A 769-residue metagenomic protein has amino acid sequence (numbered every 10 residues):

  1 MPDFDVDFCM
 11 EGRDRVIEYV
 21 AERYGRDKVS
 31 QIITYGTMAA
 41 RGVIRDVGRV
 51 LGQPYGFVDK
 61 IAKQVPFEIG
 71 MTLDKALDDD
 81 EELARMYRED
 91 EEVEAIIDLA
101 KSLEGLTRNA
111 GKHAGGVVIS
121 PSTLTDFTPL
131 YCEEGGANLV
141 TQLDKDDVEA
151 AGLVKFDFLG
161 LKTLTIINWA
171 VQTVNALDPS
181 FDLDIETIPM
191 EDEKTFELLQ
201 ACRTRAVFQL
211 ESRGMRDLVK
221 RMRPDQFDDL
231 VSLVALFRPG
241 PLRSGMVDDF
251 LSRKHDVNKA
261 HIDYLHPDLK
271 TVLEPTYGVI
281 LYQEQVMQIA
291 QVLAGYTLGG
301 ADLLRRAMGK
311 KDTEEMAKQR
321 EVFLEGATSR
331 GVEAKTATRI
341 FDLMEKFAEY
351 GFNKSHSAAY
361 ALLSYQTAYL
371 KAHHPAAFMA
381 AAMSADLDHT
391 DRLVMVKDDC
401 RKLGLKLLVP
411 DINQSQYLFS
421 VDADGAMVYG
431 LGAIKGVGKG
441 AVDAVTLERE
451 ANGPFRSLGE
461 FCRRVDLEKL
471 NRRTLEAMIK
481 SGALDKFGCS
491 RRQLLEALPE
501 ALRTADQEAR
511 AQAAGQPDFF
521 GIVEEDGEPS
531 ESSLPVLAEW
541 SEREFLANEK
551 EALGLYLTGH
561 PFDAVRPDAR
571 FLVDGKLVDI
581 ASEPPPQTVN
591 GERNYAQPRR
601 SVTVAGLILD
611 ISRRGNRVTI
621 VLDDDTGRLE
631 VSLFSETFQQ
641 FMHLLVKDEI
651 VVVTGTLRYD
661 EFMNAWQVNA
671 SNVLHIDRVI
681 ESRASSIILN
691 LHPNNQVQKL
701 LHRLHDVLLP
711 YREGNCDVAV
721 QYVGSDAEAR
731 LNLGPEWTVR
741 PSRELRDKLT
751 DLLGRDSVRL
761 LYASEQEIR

Functional and structural regions predicted by a protein language model:
M1-R769: Noncatalytic, beta-rich nucleic-acid-contacting surfaces in large DNA/RNA-processing enzymes
